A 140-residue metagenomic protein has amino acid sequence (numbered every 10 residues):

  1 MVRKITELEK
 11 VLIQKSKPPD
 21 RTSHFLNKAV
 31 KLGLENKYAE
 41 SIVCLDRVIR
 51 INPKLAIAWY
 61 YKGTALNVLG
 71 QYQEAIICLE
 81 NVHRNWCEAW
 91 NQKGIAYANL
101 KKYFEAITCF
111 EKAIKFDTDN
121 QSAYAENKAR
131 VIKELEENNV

Functional and structural regions predicted by a protein language model:
S23, I57, E88, S122-A123 (+1 more regions): Start-of-helix register in tetratricopeptide repeats
N27, Y61, V68, Q92 (+1 more regions): Canonical tetratricopeptide repeat
L34, V68, N99, R130-E134: Register position in tetratricopeptide repeats
R47-V48, N81-V82, A113: Canonical positions in the second alpha-helix
